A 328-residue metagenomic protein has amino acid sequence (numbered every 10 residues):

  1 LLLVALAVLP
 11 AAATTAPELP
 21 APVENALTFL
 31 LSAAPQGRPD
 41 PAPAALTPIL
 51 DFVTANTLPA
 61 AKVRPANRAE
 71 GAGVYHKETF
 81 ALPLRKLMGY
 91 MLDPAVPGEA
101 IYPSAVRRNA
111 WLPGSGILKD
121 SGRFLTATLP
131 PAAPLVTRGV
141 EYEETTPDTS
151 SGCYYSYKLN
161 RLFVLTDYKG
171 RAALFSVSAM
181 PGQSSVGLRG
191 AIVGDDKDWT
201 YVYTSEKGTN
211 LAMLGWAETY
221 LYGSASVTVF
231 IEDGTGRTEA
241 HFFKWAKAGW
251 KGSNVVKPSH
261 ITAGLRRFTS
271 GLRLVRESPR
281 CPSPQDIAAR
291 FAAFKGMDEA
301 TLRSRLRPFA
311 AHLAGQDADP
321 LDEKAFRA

Functional and structural regions predicted by a protein language model:
L1-P10: Bacterial N-terminal signal peptides
T15-A328: Terminal "cap-and-tail" regions of soluble proteins that handle hydrophobic small molecules
